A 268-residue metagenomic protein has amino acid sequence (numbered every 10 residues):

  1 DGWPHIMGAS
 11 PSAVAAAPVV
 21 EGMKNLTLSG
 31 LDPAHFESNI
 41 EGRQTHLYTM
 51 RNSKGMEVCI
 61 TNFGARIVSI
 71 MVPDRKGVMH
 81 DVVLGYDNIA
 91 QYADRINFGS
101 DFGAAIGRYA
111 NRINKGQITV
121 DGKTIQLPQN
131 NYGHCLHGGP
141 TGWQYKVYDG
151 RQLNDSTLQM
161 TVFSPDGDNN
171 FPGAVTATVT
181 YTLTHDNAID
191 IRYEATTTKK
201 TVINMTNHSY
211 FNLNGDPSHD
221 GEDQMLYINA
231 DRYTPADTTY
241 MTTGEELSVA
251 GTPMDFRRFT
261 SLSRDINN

Functional and structural regions predicted by a protein language model:
W3, P18-N268: An exposed, glycine/acidic-rich loop-and-rim segment of catalytic or binding clefts
V14-A16: Low-complexity, intrinsically disordered segments with a bias for serine/threonine
